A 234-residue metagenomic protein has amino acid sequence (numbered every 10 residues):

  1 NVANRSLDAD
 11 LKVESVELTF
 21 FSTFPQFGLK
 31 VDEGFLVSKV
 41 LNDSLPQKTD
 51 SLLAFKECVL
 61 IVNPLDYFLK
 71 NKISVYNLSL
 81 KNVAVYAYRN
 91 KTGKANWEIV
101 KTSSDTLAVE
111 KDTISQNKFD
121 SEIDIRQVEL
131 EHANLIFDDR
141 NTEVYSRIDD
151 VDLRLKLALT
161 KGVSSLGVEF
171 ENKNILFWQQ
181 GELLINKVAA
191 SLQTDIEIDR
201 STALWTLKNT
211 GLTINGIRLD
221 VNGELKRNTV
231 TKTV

Functional and structural regions predicted by a protein language model:
N1-D10, L45: N-terminal type II signal-anchor transmembrane helix that functions as the membrane-insertion/stop-transfer segment
S15-K94, D112-D138, K156-E171, L176 (+3 more regions): Flexible beta-edge/linker motif
G28, L36, E110-N117, L184-Q193 (+1 more regions): An N-terminal domain-start capping segment
P46-D50, I148, E169-A203: Beta-propeller and related beta-repeat scaffolds in trafficking/envelope systems
T92-V100, L184-K187, N228: Flexible, surface-exposed loop regions and adjacent strand-edge segments of Gram-negative outer-membrane beta-barrel
K94-D105, N141-K161: Short, surface-exposed polybasic-and-hydrophobic patches located at secondary-structure transitions
T213-R218: Solvent-exposed loop/turn segments connecting transmembrane beta-strands in outer-membrane beta-barrel proteins
